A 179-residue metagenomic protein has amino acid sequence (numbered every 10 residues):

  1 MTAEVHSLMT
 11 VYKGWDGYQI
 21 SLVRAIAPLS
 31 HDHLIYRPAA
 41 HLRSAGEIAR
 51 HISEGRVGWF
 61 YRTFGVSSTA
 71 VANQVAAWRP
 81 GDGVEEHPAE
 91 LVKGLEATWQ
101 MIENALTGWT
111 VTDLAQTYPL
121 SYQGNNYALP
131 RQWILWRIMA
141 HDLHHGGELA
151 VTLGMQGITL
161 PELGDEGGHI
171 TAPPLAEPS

Functional and structural regions predicted by a protein language model:
T2, Y12-I26, H33-R79, L120-S179: Short, contiguous alpha-helical
V5-Y12, E85-V92, L135-M139: Active-site rim elements
Y61-R62, S67-L106: Helix-adjacent hinge/juxtasegments
T107-V111: A short N-terminal helical cap/helix-turn-helix that marks the beginning of AMP-binding/adenylate-forming
D113-L120: Active-site-proximal loop and beta-strand segments within enzyme catalytic domains
